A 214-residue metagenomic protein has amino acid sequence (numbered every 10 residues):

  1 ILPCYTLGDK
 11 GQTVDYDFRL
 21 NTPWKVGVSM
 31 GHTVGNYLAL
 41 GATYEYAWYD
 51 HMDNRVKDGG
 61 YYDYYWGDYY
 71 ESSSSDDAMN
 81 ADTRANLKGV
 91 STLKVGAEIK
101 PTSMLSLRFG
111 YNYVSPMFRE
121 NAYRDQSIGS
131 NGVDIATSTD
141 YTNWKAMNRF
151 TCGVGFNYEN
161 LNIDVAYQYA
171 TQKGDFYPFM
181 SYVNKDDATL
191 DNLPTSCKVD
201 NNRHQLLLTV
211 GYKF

Functional and structural regions predicted by a protein language model:
I1-F214: Outer-membrane beta-barrel porins/channels
